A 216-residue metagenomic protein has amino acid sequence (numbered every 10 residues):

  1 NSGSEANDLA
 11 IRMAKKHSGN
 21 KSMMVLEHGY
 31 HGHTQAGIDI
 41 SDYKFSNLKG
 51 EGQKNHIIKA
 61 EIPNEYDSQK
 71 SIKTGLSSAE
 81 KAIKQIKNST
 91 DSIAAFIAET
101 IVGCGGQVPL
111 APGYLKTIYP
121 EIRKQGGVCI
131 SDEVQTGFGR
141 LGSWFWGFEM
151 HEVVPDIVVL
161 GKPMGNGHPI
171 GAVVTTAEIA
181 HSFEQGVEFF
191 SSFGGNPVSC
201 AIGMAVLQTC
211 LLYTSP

Functional and structural regions predicted by a protein language model:
N1-A95: PLP-dependent aspartate aminotransferase-fold enzymes
N1-S4, E27-Y30, Q135, G161-G165 (+1 more regions): Active-site nucleophile and cofactor-binding loops and adjacent substrate-binding regions of central metabolic enzymes
I11-R12, T34-I40, S71, Q107-V108 (+3 more regions): Short acidic, glycine/serine/threonine-rich loops at helix termini
Q35, E149-S182, G195-I202: Active-site PLP attachment segment
T90-G106: Short acidic, glycine-rich surface-loop motifs adjacent to enzyme active sites
S92, V108-G142: Catalytic PLP-binding core of fold-type I/II PLP enzymes
Y213-P216: Conserved small/polar residues in nucleotide/adenosyl-binding loops
